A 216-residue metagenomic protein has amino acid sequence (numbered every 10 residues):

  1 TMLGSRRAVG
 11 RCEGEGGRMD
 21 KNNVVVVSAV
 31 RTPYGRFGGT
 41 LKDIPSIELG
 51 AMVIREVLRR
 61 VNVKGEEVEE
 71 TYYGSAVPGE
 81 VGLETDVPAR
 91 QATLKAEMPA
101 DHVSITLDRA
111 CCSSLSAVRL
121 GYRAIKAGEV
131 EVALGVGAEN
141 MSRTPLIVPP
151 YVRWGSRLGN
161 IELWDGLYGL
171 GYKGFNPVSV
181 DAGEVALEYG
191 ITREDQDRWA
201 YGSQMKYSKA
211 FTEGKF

Functional and structural regions predicted by a protein language model:
T1-R18: Short, Lys/Arg-enriched N-terminal segments with co-localized hydrophobic residues within the first ~10-30 amino acids
M19-I44, E56, L187: Condensing-enzyme catalytic core mediating Claisen C-C bond formation in acyl metabolism
V30-P33, G74-G79, R109-S113, G137-T144 (+1 more regions): Acidic, glycine-rich active-site loops and adjacent beta-strand->loop/helix elements that engage anionic groups
R31-T32, D43-M52, R60, D195-F216: N-terminal extracellular/periplasmic Venus flytrap/periplasmic-binding protein-like
I47-N62, P88-A92, A117-L120, V178-V185 (+1 more regions): Short, well-ordered amphipathic alpha-helical segments that serve as non-catalytic structural scaffolds within diverse
T71, S75-V132, Y172-V178: Conserved catalytic cysteine-centered active-site region of acyl-thioester-dependent Claisen-condensing enzymes
D108-E139, A186-K215: Active-site-proximal alpha-helical scaffold in enzymes
K126, E131-V185: Flexible glycine-/small-residue-enriched beta->alpha junction loops that bind anionic phosphate/pyrophosphate groups
